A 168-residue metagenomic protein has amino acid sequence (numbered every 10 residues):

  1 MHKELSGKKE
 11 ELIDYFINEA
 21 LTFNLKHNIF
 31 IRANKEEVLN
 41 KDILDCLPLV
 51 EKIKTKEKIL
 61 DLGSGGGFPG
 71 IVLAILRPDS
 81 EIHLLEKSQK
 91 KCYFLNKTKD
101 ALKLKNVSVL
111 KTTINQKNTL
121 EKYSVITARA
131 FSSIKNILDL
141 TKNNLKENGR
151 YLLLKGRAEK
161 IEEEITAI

Functional and structural regions predicted by a protein language model:
M1-K56, L60, K90-V107: Class I SAM-dependent transferase core
A20, L73, K155: Residue-level signal for inorganic ion chemistry
V50-E51, A74, K142: N-terminal cationic-hydrophobic initiation segments that often serve targeting/anchoring roles
K54, R77, K146: Short conserved AdoMet
L62-S64: Conserved beta-strand/loop positions that form the S-adenosyl-L-methionine
G66-D79: Conserved SAM-binding loop of SAM-dependent methyltransferases across substrates and taxa, primarily the Class I
S80-H83, K87-I168: S-adenosylmethionine
